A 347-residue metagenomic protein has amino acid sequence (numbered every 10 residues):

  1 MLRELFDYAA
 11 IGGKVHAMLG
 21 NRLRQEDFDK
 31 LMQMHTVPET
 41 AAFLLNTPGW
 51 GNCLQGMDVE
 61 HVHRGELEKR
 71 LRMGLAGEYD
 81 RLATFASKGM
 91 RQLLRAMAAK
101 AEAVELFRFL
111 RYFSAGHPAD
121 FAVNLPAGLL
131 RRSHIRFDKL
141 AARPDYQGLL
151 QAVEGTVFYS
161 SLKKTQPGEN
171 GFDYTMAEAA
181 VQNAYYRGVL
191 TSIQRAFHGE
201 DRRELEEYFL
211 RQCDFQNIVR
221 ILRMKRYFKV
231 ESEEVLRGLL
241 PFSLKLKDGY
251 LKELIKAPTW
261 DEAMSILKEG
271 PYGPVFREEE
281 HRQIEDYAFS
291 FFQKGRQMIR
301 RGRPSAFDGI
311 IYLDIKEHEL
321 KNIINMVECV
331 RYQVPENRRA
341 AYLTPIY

Functional and structural regions predicted by a protein language model:
M1-Y347: N-terminal domain-start signal
